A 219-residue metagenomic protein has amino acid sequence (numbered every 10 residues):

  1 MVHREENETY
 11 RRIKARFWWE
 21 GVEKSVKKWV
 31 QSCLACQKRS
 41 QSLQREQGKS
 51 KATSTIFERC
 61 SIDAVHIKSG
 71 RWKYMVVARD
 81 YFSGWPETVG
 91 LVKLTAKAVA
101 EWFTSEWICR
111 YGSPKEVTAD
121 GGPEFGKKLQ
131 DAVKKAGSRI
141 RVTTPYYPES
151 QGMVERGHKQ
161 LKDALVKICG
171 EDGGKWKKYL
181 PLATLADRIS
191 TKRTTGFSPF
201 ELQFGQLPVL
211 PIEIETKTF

Functional and structural regions predicted by a protein language model:
M1-F219: Integrase module of LTR retroelements
